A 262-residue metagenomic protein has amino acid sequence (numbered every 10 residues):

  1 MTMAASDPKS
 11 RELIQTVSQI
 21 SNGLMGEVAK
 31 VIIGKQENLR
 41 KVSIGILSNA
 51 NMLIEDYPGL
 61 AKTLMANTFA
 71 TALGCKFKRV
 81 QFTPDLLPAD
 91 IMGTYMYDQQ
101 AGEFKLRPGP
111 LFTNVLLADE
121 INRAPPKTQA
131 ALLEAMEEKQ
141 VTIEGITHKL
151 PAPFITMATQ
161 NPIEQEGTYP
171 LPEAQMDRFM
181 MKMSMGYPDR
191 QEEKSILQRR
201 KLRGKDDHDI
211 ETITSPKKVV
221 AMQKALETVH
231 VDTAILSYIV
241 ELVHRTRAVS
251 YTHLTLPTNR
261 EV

Functional and structural regions predicted by a protein language model:
T2-V28: Conserved ASCE P-loop NTPase core motifs with emphasis on AAA+ ATPases
S18-N51: Pre-Walker A (pre-P-loop) alpha-helix and adjacent loop at the N terminus of AAA/AAA+ ATPase modules, a conserved
L47-F82: Walker A/P-loop
D98-L116: Conserved alpha-helical scaffold flanking the Walker A/P-loop in AAA+ ATPase domains
T113-M136, Y169-E173, R190-E193: Conserved AAA+/SF3 P-loop NTPase catalytic/coupling segment centered on the Walker-B
E138-T214, A221-E227: Canonical AAA+ ATPase core
D209-A248: Conserved AAA+ ATPase small/helical "lid" subdomain
T252-E261: Conserved small/polar residues in nucleotide/adenosyl-binding loops
